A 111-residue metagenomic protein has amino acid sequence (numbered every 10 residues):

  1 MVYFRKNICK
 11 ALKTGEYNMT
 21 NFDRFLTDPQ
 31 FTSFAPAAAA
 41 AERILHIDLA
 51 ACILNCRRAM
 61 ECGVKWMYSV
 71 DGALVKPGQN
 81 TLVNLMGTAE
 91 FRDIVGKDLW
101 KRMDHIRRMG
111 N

Functional and structural regions predicted by a protein language model:
V2-N111: Amphipathic alpha-helical interface elements
